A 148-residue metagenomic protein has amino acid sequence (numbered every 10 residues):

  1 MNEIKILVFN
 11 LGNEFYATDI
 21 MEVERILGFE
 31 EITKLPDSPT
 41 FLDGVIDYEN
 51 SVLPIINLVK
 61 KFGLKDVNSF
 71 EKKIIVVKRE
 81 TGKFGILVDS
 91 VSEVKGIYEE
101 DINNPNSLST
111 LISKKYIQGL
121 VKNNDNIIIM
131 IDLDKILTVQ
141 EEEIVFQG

Functional and structural regions predicted by a protein language model:
M1-G148: An acidic, low-aromatic, low-complexity terminal/linker signal
